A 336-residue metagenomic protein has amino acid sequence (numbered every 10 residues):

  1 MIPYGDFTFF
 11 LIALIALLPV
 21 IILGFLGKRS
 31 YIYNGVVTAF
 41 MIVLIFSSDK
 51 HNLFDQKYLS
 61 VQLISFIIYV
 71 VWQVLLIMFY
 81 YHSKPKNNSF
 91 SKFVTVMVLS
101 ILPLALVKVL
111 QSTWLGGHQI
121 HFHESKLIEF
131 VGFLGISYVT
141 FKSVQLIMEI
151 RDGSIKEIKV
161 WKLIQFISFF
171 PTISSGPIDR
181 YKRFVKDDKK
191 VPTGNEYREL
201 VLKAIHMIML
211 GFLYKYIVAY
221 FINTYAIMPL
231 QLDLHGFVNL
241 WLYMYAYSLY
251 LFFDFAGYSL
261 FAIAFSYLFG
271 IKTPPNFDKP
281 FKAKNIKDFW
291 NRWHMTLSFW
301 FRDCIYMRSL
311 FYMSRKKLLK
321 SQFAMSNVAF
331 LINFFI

Functional and structural regions predicted by a protein language model:
M1-I336: Membrane-embedded transmembrane alpha-helical bundles that form the catalytic cores of multi-pass lipid-modifying
